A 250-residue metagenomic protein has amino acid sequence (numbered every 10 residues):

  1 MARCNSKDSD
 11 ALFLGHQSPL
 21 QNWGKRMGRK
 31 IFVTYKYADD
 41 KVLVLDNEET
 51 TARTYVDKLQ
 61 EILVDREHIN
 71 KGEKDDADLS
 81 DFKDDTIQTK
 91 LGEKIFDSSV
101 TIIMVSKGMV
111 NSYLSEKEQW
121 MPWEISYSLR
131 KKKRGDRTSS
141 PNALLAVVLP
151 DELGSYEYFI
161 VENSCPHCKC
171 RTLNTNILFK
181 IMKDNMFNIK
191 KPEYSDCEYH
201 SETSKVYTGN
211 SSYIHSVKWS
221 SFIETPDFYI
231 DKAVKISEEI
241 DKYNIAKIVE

Functional and structural regions predicted by a protein language model:
A2-V100, K218, E224-E250: Conserved N-terminal substructure of TIR/SEFIR domains
Q21-W23, K30-F32, Y37-L43, P150-E250: C-terminal interaction surface of TIR/SEFIR-family domains
R26, N70, D136-N142: Short helix-terminating capping/connector loops at secondary-structure junctions
D40-T50, N111-M121, E157-N163: Short, flexible/disordered intra-domain loops and linkers
D97-M109: Glycine-rich, often proline-containing surface loops adjacent to acidic residues and nearby aromatics that form
K107-G108, K132, T138-S155: Short beta-alpha junction loops
G108-R134: Conserved TIR/SEFIR loop-to-helix hotspot centered on a Trp-containing motif with a nearby acidic residue
